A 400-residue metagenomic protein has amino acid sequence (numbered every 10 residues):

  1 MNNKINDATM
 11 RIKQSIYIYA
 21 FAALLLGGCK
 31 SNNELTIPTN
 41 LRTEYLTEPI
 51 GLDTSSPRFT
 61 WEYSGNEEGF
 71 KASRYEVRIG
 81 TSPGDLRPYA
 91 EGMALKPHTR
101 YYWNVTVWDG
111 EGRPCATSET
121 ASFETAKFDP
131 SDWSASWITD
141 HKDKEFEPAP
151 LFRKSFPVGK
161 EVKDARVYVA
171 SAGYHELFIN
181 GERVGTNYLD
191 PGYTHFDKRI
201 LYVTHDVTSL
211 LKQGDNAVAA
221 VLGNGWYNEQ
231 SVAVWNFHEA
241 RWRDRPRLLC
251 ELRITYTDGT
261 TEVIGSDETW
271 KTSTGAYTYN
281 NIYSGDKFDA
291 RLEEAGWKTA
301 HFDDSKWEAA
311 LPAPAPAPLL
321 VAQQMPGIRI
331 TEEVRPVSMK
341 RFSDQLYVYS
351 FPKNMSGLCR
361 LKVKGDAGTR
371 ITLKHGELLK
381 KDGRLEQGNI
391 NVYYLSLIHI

Functional and structural regions predicted by a protein language model:
M1, I398-I400: N-terminal regions encompassing targeting/leader/pre-sequences
M1-I12: N-terminal secretory signal peptides that target proteins for export/translocation
K13-A20: Sec-dependent signal peptide recognition, specifically the positively charged N-region followed immediately by
G27-G28: C-terminal motif of bacterial Sec signal peptides marking the signal peptidase cleavage site
N32-R100, N104-I398: Extracellular/oxidizing-compartment recognition motifs
